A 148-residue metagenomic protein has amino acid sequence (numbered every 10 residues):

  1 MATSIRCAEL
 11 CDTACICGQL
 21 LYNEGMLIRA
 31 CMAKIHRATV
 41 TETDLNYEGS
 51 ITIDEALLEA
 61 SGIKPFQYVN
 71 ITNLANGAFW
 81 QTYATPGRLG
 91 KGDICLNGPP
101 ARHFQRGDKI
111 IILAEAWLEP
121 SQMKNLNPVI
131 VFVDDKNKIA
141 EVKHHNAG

Functional and structural regions predicted by a protein language model:
M1, C15, A78, Y83 (+3 more regions): Aromatic-enriched hydrophobic runs in primary sequence
M1-A8: N-terminal, intrinsically disordered charge-dense segments
S4, C17-L20: Intrinsically disordered, low-complexity regions enriched for glutamine and histidine
E9-D12, Q19-Y22: Short, positively charged and aromatic/hydrophobic N-terminal segments
I28-A30, V40-T41, L45-K124, K136-K138: Compact, glycine-rich, soluble single-domain proteins
M123-G148: Helix-rich terminal scaffold detector
